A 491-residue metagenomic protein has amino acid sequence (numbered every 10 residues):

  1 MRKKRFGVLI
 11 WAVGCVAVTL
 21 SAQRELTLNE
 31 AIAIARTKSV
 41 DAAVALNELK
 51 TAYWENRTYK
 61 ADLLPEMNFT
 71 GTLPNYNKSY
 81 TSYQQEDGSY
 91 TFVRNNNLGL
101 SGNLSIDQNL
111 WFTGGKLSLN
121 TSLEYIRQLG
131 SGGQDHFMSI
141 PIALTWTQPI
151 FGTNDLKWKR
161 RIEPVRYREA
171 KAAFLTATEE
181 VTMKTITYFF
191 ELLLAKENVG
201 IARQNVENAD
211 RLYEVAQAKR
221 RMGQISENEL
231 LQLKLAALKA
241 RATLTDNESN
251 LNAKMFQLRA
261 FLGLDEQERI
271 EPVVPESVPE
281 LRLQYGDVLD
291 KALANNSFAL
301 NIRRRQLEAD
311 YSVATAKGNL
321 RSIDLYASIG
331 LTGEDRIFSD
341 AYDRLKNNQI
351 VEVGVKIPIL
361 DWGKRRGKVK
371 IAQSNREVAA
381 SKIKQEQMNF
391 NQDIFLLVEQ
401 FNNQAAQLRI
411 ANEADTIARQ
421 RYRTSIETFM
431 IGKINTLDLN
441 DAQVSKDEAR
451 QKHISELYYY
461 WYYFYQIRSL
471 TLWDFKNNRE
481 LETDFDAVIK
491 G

Functional and structural regions predicted by a protein language model:
M1-T27, G491: Bacterial Sec-dependent N-terminal signal peptides
R24-S39: Short N-terminal segments immediately surrounding and downstream of signal-peptide cleavage
R36-F151, L264, L289-K364, Q392 (+1 more regions): A small-residue-enriched
V44-Y59, A177, V181-A202, R211 (+6 more regions): Amphipathic alpha-helical coiled-coil segments
N68, N75-N77, E266, V278 (+1 more regions): Acidic, low-complexity, intrinsically disordered peripheral segments
G152-K159: Short, polar/flexible loop-turn hinges at active-site or ligand-entry regions and domain interfaces
R160-V165, K171-K291, Q400, Q404 (+2 more regions): Periplasmic alpha-helical coiled-coil/stalk elements that build and connect Gram-negative outer-membrane
N247, S297, A379, E456: Metallo-beta-lactamase
